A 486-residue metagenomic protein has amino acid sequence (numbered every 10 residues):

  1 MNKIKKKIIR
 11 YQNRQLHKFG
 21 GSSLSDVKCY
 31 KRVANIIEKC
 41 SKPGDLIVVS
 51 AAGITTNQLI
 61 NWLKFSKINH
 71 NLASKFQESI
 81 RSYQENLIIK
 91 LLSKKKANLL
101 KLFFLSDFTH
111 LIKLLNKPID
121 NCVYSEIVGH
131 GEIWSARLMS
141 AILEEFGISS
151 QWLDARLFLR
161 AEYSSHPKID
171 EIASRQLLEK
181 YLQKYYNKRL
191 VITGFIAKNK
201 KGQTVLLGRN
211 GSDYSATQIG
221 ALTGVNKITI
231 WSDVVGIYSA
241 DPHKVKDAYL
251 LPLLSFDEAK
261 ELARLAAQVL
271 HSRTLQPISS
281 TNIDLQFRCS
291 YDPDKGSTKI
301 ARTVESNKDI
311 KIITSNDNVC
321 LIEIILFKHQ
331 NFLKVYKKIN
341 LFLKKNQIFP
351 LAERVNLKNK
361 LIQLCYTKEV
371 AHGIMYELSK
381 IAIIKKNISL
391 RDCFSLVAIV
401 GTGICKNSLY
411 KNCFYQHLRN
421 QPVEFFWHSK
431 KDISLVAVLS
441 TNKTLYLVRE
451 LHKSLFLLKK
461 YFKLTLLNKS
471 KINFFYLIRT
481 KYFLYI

Functional and structural regions predicted by a protein language model:
M1-L270, L275, T367, V438-S440: Nucleotide/pyrophosphate-binding catalytic subdomain
Q15, K188, N226-K227, K260 (+8 more regions): Structural beta-strand/beta-sheet cores of well-ordered domains, especially the beta-sheet scaffolds that support
S150, L190-V191, L285, P350 (+1 more regions): Hydrophobic beta-strand scaffold residues
Q183-N199, L262-F287, L326-H329, I388-G401 (+1 more regions): Electropositive, surface-exposed helix/loop patches at the edges of structured domains that serve as adaptable
F256-A301, S306-K328: A conserved active-site cap/scaffold subdomain adjacent to cofactor or substrate pockets
T298-I486: A conserved regulatory-domain signal marking ACT and ACT-like small-molecule sensing domains and adjacent regulatory
